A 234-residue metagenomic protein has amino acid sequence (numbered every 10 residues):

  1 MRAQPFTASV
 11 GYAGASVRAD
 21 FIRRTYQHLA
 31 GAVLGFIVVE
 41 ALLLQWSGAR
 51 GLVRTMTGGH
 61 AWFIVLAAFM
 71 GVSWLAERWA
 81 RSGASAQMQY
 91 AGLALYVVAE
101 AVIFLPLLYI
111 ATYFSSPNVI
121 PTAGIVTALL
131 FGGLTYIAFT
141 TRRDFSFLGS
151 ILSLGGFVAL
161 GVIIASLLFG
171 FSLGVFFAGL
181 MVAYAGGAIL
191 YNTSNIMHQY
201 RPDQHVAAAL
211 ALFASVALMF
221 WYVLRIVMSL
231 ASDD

Functional and structural regions predicted by a protein language model:
M1-D234: A hydrophobic alpha-helical transmembrane-helix feature that marks the membrane cores and membrane-interface segments
